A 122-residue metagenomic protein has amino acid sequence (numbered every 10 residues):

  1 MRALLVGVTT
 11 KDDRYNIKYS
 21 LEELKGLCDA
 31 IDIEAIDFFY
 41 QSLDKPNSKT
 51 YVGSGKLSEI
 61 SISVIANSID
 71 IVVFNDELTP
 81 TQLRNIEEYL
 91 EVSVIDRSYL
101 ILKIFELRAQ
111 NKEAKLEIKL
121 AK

Functional and structural regions predicted by a protein language model:
M1-K103: N-terminal accessory targeting/assembly segments
L100-K122: Extended, highly charged alpha-helical segments
